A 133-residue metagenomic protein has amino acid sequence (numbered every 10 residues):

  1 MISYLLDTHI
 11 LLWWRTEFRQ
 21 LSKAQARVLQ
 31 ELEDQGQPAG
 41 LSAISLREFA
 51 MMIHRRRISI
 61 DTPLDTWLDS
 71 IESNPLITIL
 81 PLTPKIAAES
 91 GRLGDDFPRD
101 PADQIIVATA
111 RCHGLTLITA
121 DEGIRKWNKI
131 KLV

Functional and structural regions predicted by a protein language model:
M1-L41, R55-S70, H113, G123 (+1 more regions): Short, well-structured N-terminal submotif of metal-dependent ribonuclease cores
I10, S45, I86, I106 (+1 more regions): Alpha-helix capping/helix-boundary segments
S22, A39-S42, A87, I105-V107: Hydrophobic alpha-helical segments
G40, L80, V133: General small-molecule cofactor/ligand-binding pocket signal
F49: Phosphate/NTP-binding elements of NTP-utilizing enzymes
M52: ABC-type ATPase nucleotide-binding domain
S59-D65, N74-A120: Active-site neighborhoods of divalent-metal-dependent phosphate/nucleic-acid chemistry enzymes
W127-V133: Active-site regions of enzymes building and remodeling cell-envelope glycoconjugates
